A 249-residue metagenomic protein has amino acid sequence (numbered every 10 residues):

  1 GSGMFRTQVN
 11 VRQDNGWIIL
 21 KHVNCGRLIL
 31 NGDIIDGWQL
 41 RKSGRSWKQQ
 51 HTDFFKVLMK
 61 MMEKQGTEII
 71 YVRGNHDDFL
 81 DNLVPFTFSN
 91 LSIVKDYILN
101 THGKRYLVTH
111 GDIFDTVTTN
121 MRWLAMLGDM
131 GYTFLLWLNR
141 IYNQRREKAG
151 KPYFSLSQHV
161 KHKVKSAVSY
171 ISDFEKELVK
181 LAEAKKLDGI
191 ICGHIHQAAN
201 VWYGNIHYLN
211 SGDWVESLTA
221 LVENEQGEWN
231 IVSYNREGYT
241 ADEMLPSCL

Functional and structural regions predicted by a protein language model:
G1-F5, R236: Short polar catalytic/cofactor-binding loops
M4-T101: Core catalytic region of metal-dependent phosphoesterases/phosphodiesterases, especially metallo-beta-lactamase-like
G37, D78, D115, S217 (+1 more regions): Flexible, glycine-rich phosphate/dinucleotide-binding loops and adjacent beta-alpha linkers at cofactor/substrate
Q39-E63, R146, S157-L187: N-terminal short leaders/motifs
Q39-R41, L80-L83, T118-T119, N200-W202 (+2 more regions): Short glycine-/acidic-enriched loop or helix-start segments at secondary-structure transitions that form or flank
S89-N90, V94-K95, R105-L107, D112 (+2 more regions): Conserved beta-sheet core of the metallophosphoesterase superfamily
T109-F174: Active-site-proximal loop/helix segment associated with metal-binding centers of metalloenzymes
S233, G238-L249: C-terminal regulatory/interaction regions
